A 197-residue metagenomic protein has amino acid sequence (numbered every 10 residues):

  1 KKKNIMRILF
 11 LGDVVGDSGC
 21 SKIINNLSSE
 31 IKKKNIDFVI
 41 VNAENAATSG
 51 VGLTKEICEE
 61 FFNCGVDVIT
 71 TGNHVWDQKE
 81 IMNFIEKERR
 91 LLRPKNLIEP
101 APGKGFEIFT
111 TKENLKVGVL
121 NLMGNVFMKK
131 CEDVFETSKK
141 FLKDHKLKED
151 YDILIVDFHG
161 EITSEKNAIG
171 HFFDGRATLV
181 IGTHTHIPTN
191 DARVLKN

Functional and structural regions predicted by a protein language model:
K3-N197: Acidic, metal/ion-coordinating pockets
